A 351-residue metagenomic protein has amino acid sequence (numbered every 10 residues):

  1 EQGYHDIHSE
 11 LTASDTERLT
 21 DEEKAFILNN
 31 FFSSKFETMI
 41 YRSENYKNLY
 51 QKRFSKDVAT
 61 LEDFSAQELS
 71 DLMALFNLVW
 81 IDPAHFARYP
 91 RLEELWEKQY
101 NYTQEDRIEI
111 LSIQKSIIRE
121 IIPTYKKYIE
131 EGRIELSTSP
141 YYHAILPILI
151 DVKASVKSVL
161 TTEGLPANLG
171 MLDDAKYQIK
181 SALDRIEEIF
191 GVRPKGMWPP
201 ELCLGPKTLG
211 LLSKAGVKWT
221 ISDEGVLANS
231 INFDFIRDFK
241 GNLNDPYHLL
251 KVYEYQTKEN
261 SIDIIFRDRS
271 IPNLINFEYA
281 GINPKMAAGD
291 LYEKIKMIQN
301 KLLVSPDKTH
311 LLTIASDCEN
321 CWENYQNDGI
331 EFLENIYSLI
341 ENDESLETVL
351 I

Functional and structural regions predicted by a protein language model:
E1, P140-H143, G196-G205, G225: Short, solvent-exposed turn/loop segments enriched in Gly/Ser/Thr/Pro and often Arg
E1-V159: N-terminal catalytic cores of secreted or lumenal carbohydrate-active enzymes
Q2-E37, V156-K176, S213-Q256: Acidic, His- and aromatic-enriched active-site or binding-groove loops in soluble protein domains that engage sugars
T103-I108, K157-M171, G191-K195, P272-G281 (+1 more regions): Glycine- and acidic
P123-T138, K153-S155, L212-K214, E254-N260 (+1 more regions): Acidic (Asp/Glu)-rich catalytic clusters
S137-S139, M197, L212, I265 (+1 more regions): Conserved, mostly hydrophobic/aromatic
G164-E201, K296-A315: CE4/NodB-like, metal-dependent polysaccharide N-deacetylase domain that modifies extracellular/periplasmic N-acetylated
W219-R237, L249-V252, A288-I351: C-terminal domain-boundary segment and adjacent tail
